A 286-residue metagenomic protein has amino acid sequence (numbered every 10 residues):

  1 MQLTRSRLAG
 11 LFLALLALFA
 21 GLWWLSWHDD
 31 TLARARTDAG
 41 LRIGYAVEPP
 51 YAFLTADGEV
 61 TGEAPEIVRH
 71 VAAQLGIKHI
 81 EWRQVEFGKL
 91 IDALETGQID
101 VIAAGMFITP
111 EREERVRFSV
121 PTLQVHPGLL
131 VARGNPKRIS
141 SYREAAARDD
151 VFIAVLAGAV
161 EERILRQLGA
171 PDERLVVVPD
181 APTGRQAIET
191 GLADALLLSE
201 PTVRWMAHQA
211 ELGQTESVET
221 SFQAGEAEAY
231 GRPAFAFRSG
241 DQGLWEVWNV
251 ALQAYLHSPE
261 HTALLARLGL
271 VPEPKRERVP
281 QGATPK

Functional and structural regions predicted by a protein language model:
R5-L11, D29-M106, E114, R267: Extracytoplasmic small-molecule ligand-binding "clamshell" domains of the periplasmic binding protein/Venus flytrap
R7-F12, G21-D29, G62-L75, G134-P136 (+3 more regions): Extended ligand-binding regions for polar small-molecule ligands
S26, R69, A73, I80-A145 (+1 more regions): Acidic, polar ligand-binding/catalytic clefts
L41-R42, I77-H79, E95-A104, D150-F152 (+3 more regions): Alpha-to-beta junction loops
R42, A46-P50, D57-L75, G128-D180 (+1 more regions): Bilobed "Venus flytrap"/periplasmic-binding protein-like clamshell domains and structurally analogous long
I67-V68, L90-A93, T183-A187, A193 (+1 more regions): Short, hydrophobic alpha-helical packing/hinge segments within bilobed ligand-binding/sensory domains
K89, G105-R115, I164-Q167, D194-A229: A ligand-binding cleft/hinge motif common to bilobed small-molecule-binding domains
L123-L130, H208-L252, V271-K286: Periplasmic-binding protein-like
